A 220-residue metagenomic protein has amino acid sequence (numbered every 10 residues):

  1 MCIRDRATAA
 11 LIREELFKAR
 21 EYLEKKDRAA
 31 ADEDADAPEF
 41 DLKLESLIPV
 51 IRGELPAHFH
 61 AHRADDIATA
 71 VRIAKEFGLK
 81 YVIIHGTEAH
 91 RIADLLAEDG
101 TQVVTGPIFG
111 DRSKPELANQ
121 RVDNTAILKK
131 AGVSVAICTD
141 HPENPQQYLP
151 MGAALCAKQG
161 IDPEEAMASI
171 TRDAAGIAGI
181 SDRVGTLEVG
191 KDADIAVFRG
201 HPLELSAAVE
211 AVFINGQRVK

Functional and structural regions predicted by a protein language model:
M1-I3: Short, small-residue-biased leader/transition segments that mark boundaries at the very start of proteins
T8-E15, E39, K43-L47, D66-T69 (+8 more regions): General structural feature for long, well-ordered alpha-helical segments within catalytic domains of soluble enzymes
R20-R121, A136, G176-A178, R199 (+1 more regions): Active-site core of metal-dependent hydrolases
P56, D94-A97, Q102-R199: His/Asp/Glu-enriched, well-ordered alpha-helical/loop segment that forms or immediately abuts the divalent-metal
E88, N144, E204: Glycine-/small-residue-rich active-site loops that bind phosphorylated ligands and cofactors
E188-K220: C-terminal cap of metal-dependent C-N hydrolases
